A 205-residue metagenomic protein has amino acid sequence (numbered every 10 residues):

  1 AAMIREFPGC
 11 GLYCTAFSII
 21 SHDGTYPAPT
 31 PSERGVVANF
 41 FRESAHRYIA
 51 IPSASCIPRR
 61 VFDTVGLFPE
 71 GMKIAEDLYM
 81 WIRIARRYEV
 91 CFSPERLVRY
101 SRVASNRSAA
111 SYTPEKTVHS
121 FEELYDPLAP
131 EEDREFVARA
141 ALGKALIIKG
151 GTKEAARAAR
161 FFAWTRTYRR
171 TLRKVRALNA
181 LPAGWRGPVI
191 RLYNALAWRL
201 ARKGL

Functional and structural regions predicted by a protein language model:
A1-P27: Conserved donor NDP-sugar-binding/catalytic core segment of glycosyltransferases
R5-G9, R86, P127-P130: Secondary-structure boundary motif
C10, F68, V90-C91, Y168-T171: A general structural signal for well-ordered secondary-structure junctions
T15, H22, P29-P114: Conserved nucleotide-sugar donor-binding catalytic segment
R102-L205: C-terminal subregions of glycosyltransferases and related glycan-biosynthesis enzymes
